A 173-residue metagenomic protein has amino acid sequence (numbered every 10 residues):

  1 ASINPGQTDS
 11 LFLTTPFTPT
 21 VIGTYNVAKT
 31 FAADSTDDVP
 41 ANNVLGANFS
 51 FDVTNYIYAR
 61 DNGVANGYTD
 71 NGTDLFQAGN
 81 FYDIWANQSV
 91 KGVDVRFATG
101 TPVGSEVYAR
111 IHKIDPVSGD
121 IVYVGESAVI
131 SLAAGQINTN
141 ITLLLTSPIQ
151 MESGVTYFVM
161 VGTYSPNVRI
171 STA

Functional and structural regions predicted by a protein language model:
A1-I22: Intrinsically disordered, low-complexity Pro/Gly/Ser/Thr-rich segments with frequent PxxP/GP/PP motifs and embedded
S2-D9, I130-T139: Short proline/glycine- and polar residue-rich coil/turn motifs
G6, I22-G23, N138, E152-G154: Beta-strand-connecting loops/turns
S10, S35, V53-T54, P116 (+1 more regions): Coil residues (strongly favoring Ser/Thr
T18-F51: Terminal connector regions
N42-V117, M151-T156, G162-A173: Beta-sheet-rich sandwich/jelly-roll-like modules and their strand-loop junctions
G125-S127: Short Trp-Ser/Thr-centered turn/loop motifs at beta-strand boundaries
I141-V155: Short, surface-exposed tryptophan/glycine-enriched loops that mediate extracellular molecular recognition
